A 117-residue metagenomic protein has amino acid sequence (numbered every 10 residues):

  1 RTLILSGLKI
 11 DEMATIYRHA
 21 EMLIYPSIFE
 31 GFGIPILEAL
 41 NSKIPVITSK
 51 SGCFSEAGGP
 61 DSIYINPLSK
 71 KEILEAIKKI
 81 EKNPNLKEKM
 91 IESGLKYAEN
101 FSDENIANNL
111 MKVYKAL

Functional and structural regions predicted by a protein language model:
R1-L117: Carbohydrate transferase catalytic cores enriched for Leloir-type hexosyltransferases
